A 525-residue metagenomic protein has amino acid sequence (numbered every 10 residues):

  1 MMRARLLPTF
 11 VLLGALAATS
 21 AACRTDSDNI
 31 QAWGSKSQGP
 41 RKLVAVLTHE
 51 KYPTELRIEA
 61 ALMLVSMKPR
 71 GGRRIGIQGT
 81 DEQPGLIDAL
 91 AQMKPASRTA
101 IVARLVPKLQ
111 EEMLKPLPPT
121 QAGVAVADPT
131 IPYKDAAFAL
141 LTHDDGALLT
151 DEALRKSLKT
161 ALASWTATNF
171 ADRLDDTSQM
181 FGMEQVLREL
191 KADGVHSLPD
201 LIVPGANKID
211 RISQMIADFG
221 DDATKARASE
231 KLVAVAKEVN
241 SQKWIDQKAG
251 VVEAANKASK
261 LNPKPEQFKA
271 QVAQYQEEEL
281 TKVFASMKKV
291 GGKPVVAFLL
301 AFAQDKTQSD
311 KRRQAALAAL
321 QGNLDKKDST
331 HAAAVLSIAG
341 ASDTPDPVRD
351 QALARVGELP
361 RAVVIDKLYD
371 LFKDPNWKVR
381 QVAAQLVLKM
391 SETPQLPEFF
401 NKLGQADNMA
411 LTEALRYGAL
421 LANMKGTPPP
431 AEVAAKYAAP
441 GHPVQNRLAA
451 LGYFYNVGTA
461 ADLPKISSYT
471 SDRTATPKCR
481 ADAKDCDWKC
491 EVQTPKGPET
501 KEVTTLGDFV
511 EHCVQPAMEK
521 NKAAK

Functional and structural regions predicted by a protein language model:
M1-C23: Sec-dependent bacterial lipoprotein signal peptides
T19-P40: Bacterial Sec signal peptide processing site at the extreme N-terminus
S37-L47, R70-Q121, G146-A171, L190-V203 (+8 more regions): Amphipathic alpha-helical scaffolding segments comprising HEAT/armadillo-like alpha-solenoid repeats
Y52-T54, P95, T99, I131 (+16 more regions): Alpha-helix N-cap/helix-start positions at coil->helix boundaries
E55-G76, M93, I131-P132, L140-L141 (+2 more regions): Extended alpha-helical scaffolding segments
A60, Y133-A137, L158, G182-M183 (+13 more regions): Conserved hydrophobic register position within alpha-solenoid helical repeats
V65, F138-T142, E184, R188 (+9 more regions): Structural signature of alpha-helical solenoid repeat scaffolds
M67-P69, Q78-E82, A137, A273-E278 (+1 more regions): HEAT-repeat alpha-solenoid elements in large eukaryotic scaffold proteins
